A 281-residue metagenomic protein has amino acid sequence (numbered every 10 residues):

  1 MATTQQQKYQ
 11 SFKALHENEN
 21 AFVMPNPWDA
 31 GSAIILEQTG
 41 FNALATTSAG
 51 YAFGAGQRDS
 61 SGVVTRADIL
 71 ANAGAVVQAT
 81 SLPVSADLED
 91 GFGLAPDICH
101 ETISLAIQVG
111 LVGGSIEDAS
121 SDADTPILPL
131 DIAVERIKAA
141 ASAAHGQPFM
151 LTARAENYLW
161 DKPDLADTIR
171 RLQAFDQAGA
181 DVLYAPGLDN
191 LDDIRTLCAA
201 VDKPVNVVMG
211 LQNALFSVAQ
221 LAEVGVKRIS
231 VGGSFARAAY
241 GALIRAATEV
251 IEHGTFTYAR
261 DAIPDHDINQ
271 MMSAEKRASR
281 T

Functional and structural regions predicted by a protein language model:
M1-Q6, S279-T281: Short, low-complexity, intrinsically disordered N-terminal peptides in bacterial proteins
T3-V207, L211-V231, A238-Y240, I244-E249: Alpha/beta enzyme core
V231-T281: Conserved alpha/beta catalytic core and glycan-binding cleft of carbohydrate-active enzymes
